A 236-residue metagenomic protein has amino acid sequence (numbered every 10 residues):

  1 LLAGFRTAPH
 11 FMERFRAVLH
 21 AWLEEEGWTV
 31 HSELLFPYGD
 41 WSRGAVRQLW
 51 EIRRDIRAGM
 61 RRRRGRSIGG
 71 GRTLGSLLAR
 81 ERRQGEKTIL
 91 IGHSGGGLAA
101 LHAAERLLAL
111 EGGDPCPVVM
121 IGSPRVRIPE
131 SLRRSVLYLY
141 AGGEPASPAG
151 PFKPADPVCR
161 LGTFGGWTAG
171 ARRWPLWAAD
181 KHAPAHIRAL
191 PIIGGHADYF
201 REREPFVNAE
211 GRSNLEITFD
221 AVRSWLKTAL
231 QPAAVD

Functional and structural regions predicted by a protein language model:
L1-G85, A185-F219, S224-T228, V235-D236: Active-site catalytic motif of lipid deacylating hydrolases and related acyltransferases
V18-A21, R53-R54, A109-L110, L137-A141 (+1 more regions): Short, low-complexity, polar/charged sequence segments that are solvent-exposed and flexible
L23-G27, R57-R61, D114-C116, G142-S147 (+1 more regions): Glycine-rich loops and low-complexity Gly/Arg-rich segments that provide flexible linkers or classic glycine-based
S67-F152: Serine-dependent carboxylesterase/thioesterase catalytic core of lipase-like alpha/beta-hydrolase/SGNH enzymes
E130-S135, L139-D236: C-terminal catalytic-base region of ester-bond hydrolases, centering on the histidine of the charge-relay
